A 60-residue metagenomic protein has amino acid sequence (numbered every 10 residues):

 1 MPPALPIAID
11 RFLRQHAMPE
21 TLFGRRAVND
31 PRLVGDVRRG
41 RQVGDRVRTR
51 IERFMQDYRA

Functional and structural regions predicted by a protein language model:
M1-R14, L33: A short, Lys/Arg-rich alpha-helix, primarily the initiator
M18-L33: Short alpha-helical DNA-recognition segment
V28, R39, Q56: Residue-level detection of the helix-turn-helix DNA-binding "recognition helix"
G35-E52: Short, basic-rich loop-to-helix N-cap that marks the start of a DNA-contacting helix
R53-A60: A short, Lys/Arg-enriched interface patch at domain edges and termini
